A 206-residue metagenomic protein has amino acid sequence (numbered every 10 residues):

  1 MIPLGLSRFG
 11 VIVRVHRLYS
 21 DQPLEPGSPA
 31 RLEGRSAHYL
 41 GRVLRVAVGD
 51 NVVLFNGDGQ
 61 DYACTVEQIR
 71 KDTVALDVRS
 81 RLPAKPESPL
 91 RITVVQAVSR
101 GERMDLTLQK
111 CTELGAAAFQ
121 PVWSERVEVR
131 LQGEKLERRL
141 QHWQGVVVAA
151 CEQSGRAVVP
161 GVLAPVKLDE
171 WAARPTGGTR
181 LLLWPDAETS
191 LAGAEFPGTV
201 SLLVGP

Functional and structural regions predicted by a protein language model:
M1-P83, E134: N-terminal positively charged helical leader segments and presequences
H16-R17, P29-A30, N51-V52, V74-A75 (+5 more regions): Structural motif
L24, L44, P86-E87, A173-P175 (+1 more regions): Solvent-exposed alpha-helices and their adjacent loops that cap or buttress functional pockets in soluble metabolic
L24-P26, V166-A172, E188-S190: A short acidic, often aromatic-flanked loop/helix-cap motif at beta-alpha or helix-coil junctions that lines enzyme
A47, G57, S99, Q153 (+1 more regions): Short glycine/serine/threonine-biased micro-segments
R79, A84-L182: RNA substrate-binding interface of SAM-dependent RNA methyltransferases
A194-P206: A glycine-rich beta-strand to alpha-helix segment that forms a phosphate/ribose-binding loop at ligand/cofactor sites
